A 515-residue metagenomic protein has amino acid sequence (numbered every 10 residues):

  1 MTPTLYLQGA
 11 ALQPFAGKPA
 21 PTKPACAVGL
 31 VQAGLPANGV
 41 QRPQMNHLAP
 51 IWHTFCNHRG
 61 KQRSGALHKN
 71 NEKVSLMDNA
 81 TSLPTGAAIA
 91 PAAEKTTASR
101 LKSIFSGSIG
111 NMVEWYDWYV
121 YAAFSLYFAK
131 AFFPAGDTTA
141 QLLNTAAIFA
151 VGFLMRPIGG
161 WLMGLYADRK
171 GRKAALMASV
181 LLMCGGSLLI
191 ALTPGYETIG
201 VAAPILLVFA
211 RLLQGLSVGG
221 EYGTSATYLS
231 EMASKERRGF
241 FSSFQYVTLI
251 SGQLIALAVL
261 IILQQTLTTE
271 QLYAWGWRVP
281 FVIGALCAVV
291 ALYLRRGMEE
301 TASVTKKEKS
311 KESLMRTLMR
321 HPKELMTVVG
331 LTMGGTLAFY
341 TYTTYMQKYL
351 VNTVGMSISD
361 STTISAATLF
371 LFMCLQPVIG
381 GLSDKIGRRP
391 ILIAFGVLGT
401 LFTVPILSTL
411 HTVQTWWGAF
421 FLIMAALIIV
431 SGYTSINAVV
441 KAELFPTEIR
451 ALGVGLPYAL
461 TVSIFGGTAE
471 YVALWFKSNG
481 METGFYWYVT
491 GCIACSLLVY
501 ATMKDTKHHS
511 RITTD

Functional and structural regions predicted by a protein language model:
A122, P322-L371, F465-E470: Extracytoplasmic gate region of multi-pass secondary transporters
S125-I158: Extracellular/periplasmic helix-loop-helix junction of adjacent transmembrane segments in MFS-like secondary
P134, L181-G200, V397-V413: C-terminal ends and interior cores of transmembrane alpha-helices in multi-pass membrane transporters/permeases
G160-G171, Q376-G387: Helix-to-loop junctions at the C-terminal end of transmembrane segments in multipass secondary transporters
R169-L181, K385-G396: Cytoplasmic membrane-interface "Motif A"-like loop-to-helix N-cap segments of 12-TM Major Facilitator Superfamily
G239-Q264, L456-A469: Glycine-rich segments within core transmembrane alpha-helices of 12-TM secondary carriers
A291-M298, V440, G491-D515: Multi-pass alpha-helical transporter architecture, strongest for 12-TM Major Facilitator/SLC carriers used
R389-I436: C-terminal transmembrane helical hairpin of 12-TM major facilitator-type secondary transporters
